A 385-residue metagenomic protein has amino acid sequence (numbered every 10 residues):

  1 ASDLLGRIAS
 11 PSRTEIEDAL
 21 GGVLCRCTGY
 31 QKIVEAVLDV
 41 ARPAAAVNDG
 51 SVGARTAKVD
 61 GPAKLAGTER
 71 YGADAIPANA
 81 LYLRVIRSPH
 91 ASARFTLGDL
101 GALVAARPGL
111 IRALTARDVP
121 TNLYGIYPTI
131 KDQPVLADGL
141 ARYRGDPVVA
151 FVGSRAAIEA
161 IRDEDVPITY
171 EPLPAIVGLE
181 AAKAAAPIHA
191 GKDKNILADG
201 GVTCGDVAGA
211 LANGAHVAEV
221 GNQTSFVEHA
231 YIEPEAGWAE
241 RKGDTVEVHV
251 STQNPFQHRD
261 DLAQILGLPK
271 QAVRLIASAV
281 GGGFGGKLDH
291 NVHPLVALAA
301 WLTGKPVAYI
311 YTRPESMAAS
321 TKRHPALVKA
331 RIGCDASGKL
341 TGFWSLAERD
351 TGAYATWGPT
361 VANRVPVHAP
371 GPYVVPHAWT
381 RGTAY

Functional and structural regions predicted by a protein language model:
A1-A46: Ferredoxin-type iron-sulfur electron-transfer modules in oxidoreductases and energy-metabolism complexes
L5-G6, V85-A116, V148-T169, A236-T303 (+2 more regions): Alpha-helical support elements that line or immediately flank enzyme active sites and cofactor-binding pockets
T14-G21, T115-A116, A272-S278, G304-P314 (+2 more regions): Beta-strand segments within the central parallel beta-sheet cores of soluble alpha/beta enzyme folds
V37-L38, N48-D49, I130-I158, F284-A336: Glycine-rich and small/hydrophobic secondary-structure elements
A41-L197, V220, L302: Flexible, low-hydrophobicity surface segments
G72-A80, I232-E235, H377-Y385: Flexible hinge/switch segments at interdomain interfaces of large molecular machines
I158-A184, G200, Q257-H258, A263 (+2 more regions): Gly/Pro-rich active-site capping loops and adjacent beta-alpha segments that organize cofactor/substrate pockets
A184-L266: Helix-loop-helix junctions that connect adjacent transmembrane helices in secondary transporters/permeases, recognized
